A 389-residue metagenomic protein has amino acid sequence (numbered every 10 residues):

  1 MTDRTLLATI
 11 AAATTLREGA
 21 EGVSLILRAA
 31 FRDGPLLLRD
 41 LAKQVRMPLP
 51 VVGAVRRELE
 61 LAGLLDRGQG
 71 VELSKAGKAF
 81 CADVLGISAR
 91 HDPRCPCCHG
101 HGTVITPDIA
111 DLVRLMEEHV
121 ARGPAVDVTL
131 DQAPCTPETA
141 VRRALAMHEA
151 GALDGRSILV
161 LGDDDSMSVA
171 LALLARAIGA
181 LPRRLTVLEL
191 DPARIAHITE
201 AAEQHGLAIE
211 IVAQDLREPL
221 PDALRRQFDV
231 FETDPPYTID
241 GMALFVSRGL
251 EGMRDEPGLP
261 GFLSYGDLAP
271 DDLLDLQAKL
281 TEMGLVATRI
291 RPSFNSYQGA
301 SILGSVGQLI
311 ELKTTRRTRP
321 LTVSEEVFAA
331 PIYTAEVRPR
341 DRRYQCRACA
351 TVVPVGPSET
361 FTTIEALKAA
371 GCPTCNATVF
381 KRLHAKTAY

Functional and structural regions predicted by a protein language model:
T2-V160, D164-A177, T351, S358 (+3 more regions): S-adenosyl-L-methionine
R4-E21, L37, F294-Y389: SAM/dcSAM-binding transferase cores
P48-L49, L161-S168, D191-P192, Y237-G241 (+1 more regions): Gly/Ser/Thr-rich loops at beta-strand to alpha-helix junctions that form or flank small-molecule/cofactor-binding
G155-R156, R183, L259: Nucleotide donor/acceptor-binding cores
A180-L188: Short beta-strand element of Class I
L188-R226, V230: S-adenosyl-L-methionine
L220-G258, F262: Active-site segment flanking the S-adenosylmethionine/decSAM binding pocket in AdoMet-dependent transferases
S247-S301: C-terminal substrate-binding/active-site "lid" region of AdoMet-derived donor-dependent transferases
